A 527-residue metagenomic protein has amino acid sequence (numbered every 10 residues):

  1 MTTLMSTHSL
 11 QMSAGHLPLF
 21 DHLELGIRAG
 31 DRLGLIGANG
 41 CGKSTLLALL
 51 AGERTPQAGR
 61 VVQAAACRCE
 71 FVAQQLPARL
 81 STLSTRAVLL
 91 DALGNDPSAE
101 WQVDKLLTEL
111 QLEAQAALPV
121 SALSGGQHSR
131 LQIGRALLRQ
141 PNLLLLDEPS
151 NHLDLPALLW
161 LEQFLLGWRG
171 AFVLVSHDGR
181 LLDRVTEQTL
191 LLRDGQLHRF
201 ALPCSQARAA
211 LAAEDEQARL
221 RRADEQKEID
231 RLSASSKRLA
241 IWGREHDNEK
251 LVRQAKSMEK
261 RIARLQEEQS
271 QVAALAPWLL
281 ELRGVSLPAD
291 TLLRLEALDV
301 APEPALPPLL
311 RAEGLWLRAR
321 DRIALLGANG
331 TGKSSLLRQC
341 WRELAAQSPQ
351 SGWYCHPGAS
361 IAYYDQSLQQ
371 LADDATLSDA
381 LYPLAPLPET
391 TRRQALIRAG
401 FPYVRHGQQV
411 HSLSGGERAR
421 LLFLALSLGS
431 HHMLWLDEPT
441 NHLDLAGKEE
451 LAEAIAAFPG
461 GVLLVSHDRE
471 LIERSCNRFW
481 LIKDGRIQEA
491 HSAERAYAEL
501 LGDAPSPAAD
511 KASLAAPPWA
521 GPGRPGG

Functional and structural regions predicted by a protein language model:
M1-A218, L287-G527: ABC ATP-binding cassette signature C-motif
T2, N95, A213-L310, W519: Flexible nucleotide-interacting loop at or near the entrance of a catalytic core
